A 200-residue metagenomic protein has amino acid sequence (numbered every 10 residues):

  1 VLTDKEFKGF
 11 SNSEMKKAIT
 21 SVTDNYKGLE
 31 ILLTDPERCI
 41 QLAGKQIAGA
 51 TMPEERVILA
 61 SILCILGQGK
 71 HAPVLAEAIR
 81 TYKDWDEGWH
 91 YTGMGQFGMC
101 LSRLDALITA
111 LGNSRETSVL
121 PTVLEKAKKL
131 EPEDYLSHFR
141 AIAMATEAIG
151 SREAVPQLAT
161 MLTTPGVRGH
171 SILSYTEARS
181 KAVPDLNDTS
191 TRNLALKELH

Functional and structural regions predicted by a protein language model:
T3-K5, K16-D35, K45-G49, E54-Q68 (+6 more regions): Structural detector for internal amphipathic alpha-helices that build alpha-solenoid repeat scaffolds
C39-I40, A72, L120, V155: Core helices of alpha-solenoid repeat scaffolds
A50, Y82, D86, A127-L130 (+1 more regions): Alpha-helical junction/boundary sensor with strong preference for TPR arrays
